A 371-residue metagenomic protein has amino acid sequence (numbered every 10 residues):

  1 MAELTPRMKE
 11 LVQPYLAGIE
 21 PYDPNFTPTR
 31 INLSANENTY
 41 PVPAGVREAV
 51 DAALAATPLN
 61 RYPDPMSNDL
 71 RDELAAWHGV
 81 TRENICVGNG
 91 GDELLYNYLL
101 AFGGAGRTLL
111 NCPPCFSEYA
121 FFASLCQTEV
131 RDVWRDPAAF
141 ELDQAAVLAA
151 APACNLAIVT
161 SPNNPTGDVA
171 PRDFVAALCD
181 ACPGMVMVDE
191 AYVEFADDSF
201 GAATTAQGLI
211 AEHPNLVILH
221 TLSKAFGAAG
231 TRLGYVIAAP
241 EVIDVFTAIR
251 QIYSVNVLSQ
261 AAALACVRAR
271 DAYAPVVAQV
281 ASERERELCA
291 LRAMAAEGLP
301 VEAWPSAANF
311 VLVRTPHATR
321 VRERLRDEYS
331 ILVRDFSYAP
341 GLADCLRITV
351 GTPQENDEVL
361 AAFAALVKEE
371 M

Functional and structural regions predicted by a protein language model:
A2-R61, A153: N-terminal "arm"/small-domain region of PLP-dependent enzymes with the aminotransferase-like
P14-L16, P21, W304-S306, V313-R314 (+1 more regions): Conserved PLP cofactor-binding pocket of PLP-dependent enzymes
P43, N215-A295, E302-A303: PLP-dependent aminotransferase class I/II
N68-T108, T315, T319: Phosphate-binding glycine-rich loop
A101-V159: PLP-dependent aminotransferase-like
E141-P152, P165-V186, E190-A228, E241: Active-site pre-lysine segment of PLP-dependent enzymes
D173, D327-E328, Y338-M371: PLP-dependent enzyme catalytic core of the Aspartate aminotransferase-like
A281, M294-Y329: Conserved PLP-binding catalytic core of the aspartate aminotransferase-like
